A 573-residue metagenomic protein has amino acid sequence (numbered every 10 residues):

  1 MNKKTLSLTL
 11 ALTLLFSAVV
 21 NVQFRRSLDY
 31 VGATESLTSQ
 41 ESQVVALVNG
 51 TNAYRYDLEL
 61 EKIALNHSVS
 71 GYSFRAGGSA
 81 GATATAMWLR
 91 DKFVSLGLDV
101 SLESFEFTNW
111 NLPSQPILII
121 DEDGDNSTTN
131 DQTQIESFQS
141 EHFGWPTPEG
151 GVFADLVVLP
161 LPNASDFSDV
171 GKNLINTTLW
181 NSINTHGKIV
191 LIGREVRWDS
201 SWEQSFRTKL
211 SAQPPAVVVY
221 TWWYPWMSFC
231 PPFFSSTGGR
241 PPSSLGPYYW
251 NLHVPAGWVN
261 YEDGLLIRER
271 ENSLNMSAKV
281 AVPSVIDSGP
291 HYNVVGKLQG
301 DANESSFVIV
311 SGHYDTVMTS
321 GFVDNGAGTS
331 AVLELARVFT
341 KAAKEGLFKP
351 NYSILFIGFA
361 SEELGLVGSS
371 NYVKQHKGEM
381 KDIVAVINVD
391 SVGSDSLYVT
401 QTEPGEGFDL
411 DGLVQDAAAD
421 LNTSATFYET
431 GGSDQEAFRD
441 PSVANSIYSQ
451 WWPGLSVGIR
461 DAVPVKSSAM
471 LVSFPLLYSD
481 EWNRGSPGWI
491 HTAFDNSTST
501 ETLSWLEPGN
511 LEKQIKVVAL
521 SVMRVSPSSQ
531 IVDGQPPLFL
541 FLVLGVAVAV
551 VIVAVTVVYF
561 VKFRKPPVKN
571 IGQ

Functional and structural regions predicted by a protein language model:
M1-L37, Q530-Q573: Secretory targeting signatures
Y30-A80, Q115-I117, D315, V389-S394 (+1 more regions): N-terminal capping segment at the start of a domain
S39-N49, H67-T83, D99, S168-V170 (+8 more regions): Second-shell loop/turn segments in exported
G50-A82, L89-G97, S168, I189 (+4 more regions): Catalytic-core environment of secreted peptidases
L58, K62-I189, V196: Noncatalytic luminal/extracellular "stalk/propeptide" segments of secretory-pathway proteins
F143-L174, P242-V323, E334-R337, K341-G346: Soluble metallo-hydrolase cores and metallopeptidase-like ectodomains found primarily in the secretory/periplasmic
L245-P247, V254-A256, G264, F359-D480: Metal-dependent peptidase/peptidase-like ectodomains
V463-P464, V472-V532: His/Asp/Glu-rich mid-to-C-terminal helical/loop segments that flank catalytic regions of hydrolases
